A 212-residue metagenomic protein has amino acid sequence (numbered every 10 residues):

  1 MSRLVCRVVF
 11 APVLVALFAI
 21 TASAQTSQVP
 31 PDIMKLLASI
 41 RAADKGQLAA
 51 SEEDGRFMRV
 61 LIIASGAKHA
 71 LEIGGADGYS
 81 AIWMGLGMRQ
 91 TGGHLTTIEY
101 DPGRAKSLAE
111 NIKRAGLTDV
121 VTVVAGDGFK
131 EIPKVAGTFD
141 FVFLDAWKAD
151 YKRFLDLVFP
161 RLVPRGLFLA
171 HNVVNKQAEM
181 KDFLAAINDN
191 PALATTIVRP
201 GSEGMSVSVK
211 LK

Functional and structural regions predicted by a protein language model:
M1-C6: N-terminal secretory signal peptides that target proteins for export/translocation
V8-T21: Bacterial N-terminal signal peptides
I20-F143, K148-K212: A short alpha-helical cap/connector motif
